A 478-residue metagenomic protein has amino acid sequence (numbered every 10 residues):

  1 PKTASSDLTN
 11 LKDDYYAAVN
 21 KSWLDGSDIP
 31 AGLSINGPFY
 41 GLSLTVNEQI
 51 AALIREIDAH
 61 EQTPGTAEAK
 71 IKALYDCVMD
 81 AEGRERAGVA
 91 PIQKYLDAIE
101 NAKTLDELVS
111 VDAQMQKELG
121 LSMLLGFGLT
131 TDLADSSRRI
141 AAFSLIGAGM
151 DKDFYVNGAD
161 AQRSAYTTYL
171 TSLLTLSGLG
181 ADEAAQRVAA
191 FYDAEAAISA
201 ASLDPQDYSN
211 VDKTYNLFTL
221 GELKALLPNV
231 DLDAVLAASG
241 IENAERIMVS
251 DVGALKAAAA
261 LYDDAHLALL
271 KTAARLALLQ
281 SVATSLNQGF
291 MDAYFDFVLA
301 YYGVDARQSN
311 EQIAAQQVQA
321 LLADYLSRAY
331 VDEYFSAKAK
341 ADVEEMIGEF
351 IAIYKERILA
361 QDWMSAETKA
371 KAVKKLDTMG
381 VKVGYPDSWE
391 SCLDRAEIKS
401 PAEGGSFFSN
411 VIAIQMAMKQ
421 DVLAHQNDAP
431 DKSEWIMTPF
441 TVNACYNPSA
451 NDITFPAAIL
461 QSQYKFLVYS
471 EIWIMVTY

Functional and structural regions predicted by a protein language model:
S5-D25, Y155-L174: Hydrophobic/aromatic-rich, well-ordered segments within soluble, folded domains that form packed cores
N10-D14, A18-G83: Active-site-surrounding "flap" and adjacent substrate/cofactor-binding loops of secreted or lumenal enzymes, prototyped
D14-A18, I140-A142, D452-P456: Structural recognition of the beta-strand scaffold that forms the well-ordered cores of secreted hydrolase catalytic
W23-G26, A197-D207, A352, M379-E390: Secretory-pathway/luminal and periplasmic proteins that interact with or process carbohydrate-rich
W23-S27, M150, Q463: Short, solvent-exposed loop/turn elements at domain surfaces
A31-I54, A181-A201, W473-Y478: Short secondary-structure subsegments characteristic of cysteine-rich extracellular domains
I54-E345, E349: Noncatalytic, helix-rich "gating/capping" subdomain that lines the substrate-entry/channel surface of large enzyme
L226, M248, V252, Q308 (+2 more regions): Intrinsically disordered, low-complexity linker/terminal regions across diverse proteins
